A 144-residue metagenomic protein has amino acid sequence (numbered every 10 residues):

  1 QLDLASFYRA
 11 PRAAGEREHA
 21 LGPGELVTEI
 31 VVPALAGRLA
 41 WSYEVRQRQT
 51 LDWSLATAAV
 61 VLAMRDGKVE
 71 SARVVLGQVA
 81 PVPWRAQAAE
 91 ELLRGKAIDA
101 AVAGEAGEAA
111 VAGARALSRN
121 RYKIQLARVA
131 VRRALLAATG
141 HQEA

Functional and structural regions predicted by a protein language model:
Q1-A144: C-terminal structural segment of proteins
